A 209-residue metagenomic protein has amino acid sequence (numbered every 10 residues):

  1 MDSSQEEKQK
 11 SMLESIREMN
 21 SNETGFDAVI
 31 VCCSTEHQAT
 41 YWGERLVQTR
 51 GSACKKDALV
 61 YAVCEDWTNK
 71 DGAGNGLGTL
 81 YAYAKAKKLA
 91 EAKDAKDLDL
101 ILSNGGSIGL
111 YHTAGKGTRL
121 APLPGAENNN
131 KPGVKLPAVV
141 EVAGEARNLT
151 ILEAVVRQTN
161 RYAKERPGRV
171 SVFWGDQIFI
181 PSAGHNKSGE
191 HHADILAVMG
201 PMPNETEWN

Functional and structural regions predicted by a protein language model:
D2-N209: Unchanged
